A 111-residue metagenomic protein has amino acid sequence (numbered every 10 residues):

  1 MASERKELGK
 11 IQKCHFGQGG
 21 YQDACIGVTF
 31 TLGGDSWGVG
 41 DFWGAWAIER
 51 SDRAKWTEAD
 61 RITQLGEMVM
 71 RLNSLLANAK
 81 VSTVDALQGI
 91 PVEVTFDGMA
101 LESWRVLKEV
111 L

Functional and structural regions predicted by a protein language model:
M1-L111: Short beta-rich binding modules
